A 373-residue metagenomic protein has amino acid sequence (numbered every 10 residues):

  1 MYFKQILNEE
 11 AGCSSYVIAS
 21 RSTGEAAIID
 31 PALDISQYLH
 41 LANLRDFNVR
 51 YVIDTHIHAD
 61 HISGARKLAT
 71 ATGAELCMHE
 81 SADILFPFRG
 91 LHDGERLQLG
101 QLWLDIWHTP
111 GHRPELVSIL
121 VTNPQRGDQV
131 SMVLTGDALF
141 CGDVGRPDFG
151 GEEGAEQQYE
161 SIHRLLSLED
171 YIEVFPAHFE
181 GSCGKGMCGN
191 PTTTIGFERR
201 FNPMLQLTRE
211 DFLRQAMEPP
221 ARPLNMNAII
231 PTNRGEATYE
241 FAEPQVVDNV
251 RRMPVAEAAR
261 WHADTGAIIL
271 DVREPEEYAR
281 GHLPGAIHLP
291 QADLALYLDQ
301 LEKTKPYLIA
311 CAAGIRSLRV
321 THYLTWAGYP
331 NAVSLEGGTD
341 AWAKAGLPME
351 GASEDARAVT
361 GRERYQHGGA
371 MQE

Functional and structural regions predicted by a protein language model:
M1-N48, I119-G136, G142: Conserved beta-strand hairpin/beta-sheet module of binuclear metal-dependent hydrolase folds, prominently
V17, R96-D128, S167, A256: Core dinuclear metal-dependent hydrolase active-site scaffold
I28-I29, A258, G266-R273, L289: Short hydrophobic beta-strand that contains or immediately precedes a catalytic carboxylate
I28-I29, V49-H58, C77-S81, T109-G111 (+3 more regions): Active-site neighborhood of phospho(di)ester-bond hydrolases with catalytic His/Asp-centered motifs
L33-C77, L308: Active-site metal-binding motif and surrounding structural segment of the metallo-beta-lactamase
S36, I57-I62, D83-F86, P114-E115 (+2 more regions): Active-site environment of divalent metal-dependent phosphoester hydrolases
E160-E173, A177-I268, G361-E373: Accessory terminal helices/loops
E274, Q291-K344: Catalytic cysteine-centered active loop of the rhodanese-like fold, especially the PTP/DSP P-loop
